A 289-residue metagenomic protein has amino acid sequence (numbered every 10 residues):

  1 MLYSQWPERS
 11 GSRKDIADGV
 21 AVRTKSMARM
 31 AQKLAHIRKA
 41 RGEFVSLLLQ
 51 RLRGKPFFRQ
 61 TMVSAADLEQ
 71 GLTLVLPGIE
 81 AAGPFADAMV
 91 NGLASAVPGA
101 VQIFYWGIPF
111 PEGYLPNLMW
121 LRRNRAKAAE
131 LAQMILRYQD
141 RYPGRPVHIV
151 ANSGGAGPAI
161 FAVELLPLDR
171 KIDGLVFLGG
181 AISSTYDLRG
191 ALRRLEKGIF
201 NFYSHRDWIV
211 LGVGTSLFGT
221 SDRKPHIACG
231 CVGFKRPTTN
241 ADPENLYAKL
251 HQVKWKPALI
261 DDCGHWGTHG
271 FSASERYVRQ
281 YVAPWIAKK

Functional and structural regions predicted by a protein language model:
M1-Y105, R122-A126, Q133-Y142, L168-D173 (+2 more regions): Flexible, membrane-associating and regulatory peripheral segments of lipid-active enzymes
W6, V210-K289: C-terminal catalytic-base region of ester-bond hydrolases, centering on the histidine of the charge-relay
R59, A65, D87, F161 (+2 more regions): Residue-level detector of functional hotspots within protein domains
T73, P77-P84, A88-V232: Serine-dependent carboxylesterase/thioesterase catalytic core of lipase-like alpha/beta-hydrolase/SGNH enzymes
